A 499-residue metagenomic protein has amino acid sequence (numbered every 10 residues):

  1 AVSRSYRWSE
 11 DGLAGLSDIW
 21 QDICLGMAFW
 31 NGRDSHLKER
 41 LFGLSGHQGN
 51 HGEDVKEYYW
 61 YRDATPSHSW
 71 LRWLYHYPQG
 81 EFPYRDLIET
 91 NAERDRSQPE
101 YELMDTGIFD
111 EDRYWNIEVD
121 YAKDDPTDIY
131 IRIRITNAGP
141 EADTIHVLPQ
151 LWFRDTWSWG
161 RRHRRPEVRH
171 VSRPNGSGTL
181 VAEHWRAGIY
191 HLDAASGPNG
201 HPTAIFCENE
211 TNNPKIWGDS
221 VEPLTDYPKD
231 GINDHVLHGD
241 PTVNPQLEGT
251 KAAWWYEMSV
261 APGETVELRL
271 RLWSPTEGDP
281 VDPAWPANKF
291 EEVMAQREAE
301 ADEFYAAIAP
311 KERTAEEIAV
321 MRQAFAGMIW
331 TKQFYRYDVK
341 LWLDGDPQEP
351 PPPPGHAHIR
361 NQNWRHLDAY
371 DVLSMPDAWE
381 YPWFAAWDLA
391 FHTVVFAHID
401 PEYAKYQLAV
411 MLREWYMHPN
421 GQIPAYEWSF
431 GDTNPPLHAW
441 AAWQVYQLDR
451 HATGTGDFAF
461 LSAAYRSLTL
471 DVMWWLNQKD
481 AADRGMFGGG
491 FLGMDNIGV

Functional and structural regions predicted by a protein language model:
A1-T331, Y335-F384, V410, L448-A452: Anionic coordination/interaction segments
S45-E53, E57-P78, P376-V499: Aromatic-rich carbohydrate-recognition surfaces in CAZymes
